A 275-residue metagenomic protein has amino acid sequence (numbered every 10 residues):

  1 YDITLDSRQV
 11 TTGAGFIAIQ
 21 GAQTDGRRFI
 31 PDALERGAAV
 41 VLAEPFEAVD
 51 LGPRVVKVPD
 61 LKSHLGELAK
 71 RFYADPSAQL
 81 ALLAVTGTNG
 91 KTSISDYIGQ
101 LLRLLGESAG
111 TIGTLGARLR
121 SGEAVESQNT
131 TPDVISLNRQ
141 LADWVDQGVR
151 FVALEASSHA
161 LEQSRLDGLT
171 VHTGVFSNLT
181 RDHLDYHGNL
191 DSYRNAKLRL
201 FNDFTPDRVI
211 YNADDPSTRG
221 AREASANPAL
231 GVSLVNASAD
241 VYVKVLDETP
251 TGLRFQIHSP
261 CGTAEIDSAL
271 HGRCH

Functional and structural regions predicted by a protein language model:
Y1-E67, R71, P216, Y242-K244: N-terminal leader/targeting and accessory segments in enzymes
D6, Q20, R120, H258-G262: Short strand-coil-strand connectors
V10-G13, G168-L169, A239, T249-T251: A short, glycine/Asx- and small/polar-enriched loop/turn that sits immediately N-terminal to a beta-strand
A18, A43, K57-V58, A84 (+5 more regions): Structural signal for conserved beta-strand scaffold positions within catalytic alpha/beta enzyme cores
A22-Q23, D182-H183, R273: Short strand->helix junction
P53, H187-R194, L198, E223 (+1 more regions): Adenine nucleotide phosphate-binding catalytic loops in nucleotide-utilizing enzymes
D60-S63, N178-D182, S233-A237: Short, acidic/turn-prone active-site loops that include or flank metal/cofactor- and phosphate-binding residues
L65-A213, S217-P228, S259: Phosphate-binding loop of NTP-binding sites
